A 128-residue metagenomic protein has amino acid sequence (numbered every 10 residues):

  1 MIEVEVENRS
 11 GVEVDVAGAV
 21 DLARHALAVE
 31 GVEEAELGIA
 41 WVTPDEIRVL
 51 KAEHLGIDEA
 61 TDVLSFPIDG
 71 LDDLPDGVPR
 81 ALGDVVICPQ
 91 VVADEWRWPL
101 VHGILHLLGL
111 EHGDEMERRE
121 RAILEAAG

Functional and structural regions predicted by a protein language model:
M1-R97, I104-G128: An acidic/histidine-cluster motif and surrounding catalytic segment that typifies divalent-metal-assisted enzyme active
